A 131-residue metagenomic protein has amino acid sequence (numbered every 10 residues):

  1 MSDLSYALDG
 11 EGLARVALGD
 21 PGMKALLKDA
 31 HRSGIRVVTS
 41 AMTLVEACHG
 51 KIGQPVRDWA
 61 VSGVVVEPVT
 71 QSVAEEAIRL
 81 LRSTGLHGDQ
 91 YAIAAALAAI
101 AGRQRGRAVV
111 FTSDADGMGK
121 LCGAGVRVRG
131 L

Functional and structural regions predicted by a protein language model:
M1-D3, Q104-L131: Acidic, PIN/NYN-like endoribonuclease modules and their adjacent C-terminal/linker elements
M1-T39, C48-S62: Short, well-structured N-terminal submotif of metal-dependent ribonuclease cores
L8-D9, T39-A41, Q90-Y91, A115 (+1 more regions): Histidine- and aromatic-rich ligand-binding microenvironments
L13-A14, L44, A74, M118: A generic structural signal for short hydrophobic patches within well-formed alpha-helices
V16, G50, A77, K120-L121: Residues that scaffold the ATP/ADP-binding catalytic core of kinase and kinase-like folds
D29, I100, K120: Hydrophobic/aromatic ligand-binding patch that stacks against planar heteroaromatic rings of cofactors or nucleotides
Q54-D58, T84, R127-R129: Short, hinge-like loop/turn segments at secondary-structure boundaries
V66-V109, S113-A115: Active-site neighborhoods of divalent-metal-dependent phosphate/nucleic-acid chemistry enzymes
